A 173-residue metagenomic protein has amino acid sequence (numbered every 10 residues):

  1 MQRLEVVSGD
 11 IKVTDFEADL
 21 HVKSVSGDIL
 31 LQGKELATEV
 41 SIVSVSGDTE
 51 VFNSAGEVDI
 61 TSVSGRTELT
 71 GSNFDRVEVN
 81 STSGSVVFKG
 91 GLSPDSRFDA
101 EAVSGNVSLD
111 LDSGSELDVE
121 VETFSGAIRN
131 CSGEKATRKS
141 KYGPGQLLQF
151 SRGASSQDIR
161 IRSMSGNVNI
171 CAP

Functional and structural regions predicted by a protein language model:
M1-P173: Intrinsically disordered, low-complexity terminal regions
